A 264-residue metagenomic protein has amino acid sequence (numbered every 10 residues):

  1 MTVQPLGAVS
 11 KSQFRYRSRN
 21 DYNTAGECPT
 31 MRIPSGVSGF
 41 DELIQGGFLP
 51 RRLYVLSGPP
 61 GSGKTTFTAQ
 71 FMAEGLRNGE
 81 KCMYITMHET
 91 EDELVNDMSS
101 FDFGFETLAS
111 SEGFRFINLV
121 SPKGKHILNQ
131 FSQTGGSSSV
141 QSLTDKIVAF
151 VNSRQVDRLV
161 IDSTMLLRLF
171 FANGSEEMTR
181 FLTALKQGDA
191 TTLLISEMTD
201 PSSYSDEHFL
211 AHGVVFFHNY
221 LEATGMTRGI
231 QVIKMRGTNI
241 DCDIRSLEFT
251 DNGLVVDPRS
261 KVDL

Functional and structural regions predicted by a protein language model:
T2-P29, D241-L264: C-terminal regions of RecA-like/P-loop NTPase motor modules
S35-G47: Pre-Walker A adenine-sensing motif
Y54-S57: Short hydrophobic/aromatic beta-strand immediately N-terminal to the Walker A/P-loop
P59-K125: Conserved P-loop
K81, G113, Q155-R158, Q187-L194: Loop/turn-to-beta-strand initiation segments
P122-Q187: Phosphate-binding/switch loop-helix module in NTP-utilizing enzymes
L193-G253: Phosphate-binding/switch region of NTP-binding enzymes
